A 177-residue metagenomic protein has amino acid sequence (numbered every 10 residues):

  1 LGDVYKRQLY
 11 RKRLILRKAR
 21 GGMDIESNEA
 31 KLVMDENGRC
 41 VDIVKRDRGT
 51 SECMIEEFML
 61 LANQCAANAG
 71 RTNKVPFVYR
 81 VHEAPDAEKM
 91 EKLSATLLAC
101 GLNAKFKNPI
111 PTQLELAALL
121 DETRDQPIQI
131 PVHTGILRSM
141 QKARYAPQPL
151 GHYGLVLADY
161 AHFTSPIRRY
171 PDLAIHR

Functional and structural regions predicted by a protein language model:
D3-R177: Electropositive polyanion-binding surfaces
